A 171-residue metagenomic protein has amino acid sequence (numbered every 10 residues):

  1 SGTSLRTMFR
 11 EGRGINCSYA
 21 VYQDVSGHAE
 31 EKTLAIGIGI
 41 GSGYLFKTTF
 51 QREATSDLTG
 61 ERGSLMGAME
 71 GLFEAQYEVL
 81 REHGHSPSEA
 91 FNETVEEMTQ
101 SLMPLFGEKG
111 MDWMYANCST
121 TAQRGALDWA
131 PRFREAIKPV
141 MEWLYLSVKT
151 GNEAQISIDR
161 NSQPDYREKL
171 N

Functional and structural regions predicted by a protein language model:
S1-R62: Rossmann-fold dinucleotide-binding core
R13-N16, I38, E82-N171: NAD(P)-dependent Rossmann-like dehydrogenase/reductase catalytic/cofactor-binding core
E61-S64, M111: RNase H-like (RuvC/DEDD) metal-dependent nuclease/polynucleotide-processing core
G67, G71-L72: C-terminal catalytic lobe of FAD-dependent flavoproteins
